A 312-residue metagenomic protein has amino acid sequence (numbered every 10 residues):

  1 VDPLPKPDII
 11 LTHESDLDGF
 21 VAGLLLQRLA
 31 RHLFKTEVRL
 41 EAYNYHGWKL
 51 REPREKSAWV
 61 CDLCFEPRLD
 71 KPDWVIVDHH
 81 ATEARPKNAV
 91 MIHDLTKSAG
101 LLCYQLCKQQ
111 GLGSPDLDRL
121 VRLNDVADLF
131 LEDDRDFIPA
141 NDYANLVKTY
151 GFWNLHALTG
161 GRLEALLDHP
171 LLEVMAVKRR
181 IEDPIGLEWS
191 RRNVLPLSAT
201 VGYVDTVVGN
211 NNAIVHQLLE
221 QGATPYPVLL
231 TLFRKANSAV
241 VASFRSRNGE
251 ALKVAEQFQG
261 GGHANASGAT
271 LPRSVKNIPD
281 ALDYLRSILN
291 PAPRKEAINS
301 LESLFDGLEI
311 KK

Functional and structural regions predicted by a protein language model:
V1-N145, L187-K312: Replace "Mg2+/Mn2+-dependent" with "divalent metal-dependent
N145-T206: Active-site rim beta-loop-alpha module in soluble metabolic enzymes
